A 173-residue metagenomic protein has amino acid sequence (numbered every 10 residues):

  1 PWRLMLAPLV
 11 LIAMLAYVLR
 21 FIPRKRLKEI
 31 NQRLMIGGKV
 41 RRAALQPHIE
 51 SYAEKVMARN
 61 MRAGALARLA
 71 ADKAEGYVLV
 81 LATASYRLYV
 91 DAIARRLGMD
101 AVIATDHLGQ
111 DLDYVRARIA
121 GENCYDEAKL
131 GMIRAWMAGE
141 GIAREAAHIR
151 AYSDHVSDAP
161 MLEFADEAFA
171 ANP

Functional and structural regions predicted by a protein language model:
P1-A71: A metal-dependent, Asp-based hydrolase signature
A43, P47, E54-P173: C-terminal cap/substrate-recognition subdomain and adjoining C-terminal extension of metal-dependent phosphatase-like
